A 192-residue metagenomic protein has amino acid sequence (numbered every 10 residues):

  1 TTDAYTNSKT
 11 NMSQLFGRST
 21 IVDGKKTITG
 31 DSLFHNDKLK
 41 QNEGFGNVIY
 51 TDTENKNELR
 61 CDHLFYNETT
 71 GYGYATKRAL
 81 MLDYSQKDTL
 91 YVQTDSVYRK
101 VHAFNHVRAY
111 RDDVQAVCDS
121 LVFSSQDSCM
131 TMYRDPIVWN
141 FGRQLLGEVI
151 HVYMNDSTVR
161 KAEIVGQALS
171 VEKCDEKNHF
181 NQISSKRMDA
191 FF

Functional and structural regions predicted by a protein language model:
T1-F192: Structural signature for solvent-exposed beta-strand/loop edge elements and short helix-capping sites, enriched
